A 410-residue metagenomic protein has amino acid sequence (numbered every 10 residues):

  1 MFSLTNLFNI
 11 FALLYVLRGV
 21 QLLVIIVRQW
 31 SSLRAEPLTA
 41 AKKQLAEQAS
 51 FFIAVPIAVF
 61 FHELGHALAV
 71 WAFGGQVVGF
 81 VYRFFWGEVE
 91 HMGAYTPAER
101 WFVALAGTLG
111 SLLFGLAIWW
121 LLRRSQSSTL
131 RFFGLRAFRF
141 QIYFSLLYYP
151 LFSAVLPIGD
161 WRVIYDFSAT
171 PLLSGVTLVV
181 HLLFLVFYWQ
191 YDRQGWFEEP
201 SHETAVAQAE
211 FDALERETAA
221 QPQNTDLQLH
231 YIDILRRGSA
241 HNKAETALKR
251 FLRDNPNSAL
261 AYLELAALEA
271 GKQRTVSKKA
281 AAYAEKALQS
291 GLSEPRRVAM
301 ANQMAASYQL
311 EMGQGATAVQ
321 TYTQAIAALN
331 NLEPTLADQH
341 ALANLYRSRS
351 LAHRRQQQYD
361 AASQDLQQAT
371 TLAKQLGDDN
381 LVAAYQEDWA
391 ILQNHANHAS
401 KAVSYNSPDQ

Functional and structural regions predicted by a protein language model:
M1-H230, R237, N242, Q273 (+3 more regions): Hydrophobic transmembrane alpha-helices and their immediate loop junctions in multi-pass integral membrane proteins
E210, A244, K279-A280, A318 (+1 more regions): Single-residue signature of alpha-solenoid repeat helices
L214-Q221, K249-D254, A287-V298, A328-Q339 (+1 more regions): Flexible helix-coil transition and linker loops at the boundaries of alpha-helical arrays
G238, K272-R274, M312, Q356 (+2 more regions): Structural motif corresponding to the intra-repeat A-B loop/turn of tetratricopeptide repeats
